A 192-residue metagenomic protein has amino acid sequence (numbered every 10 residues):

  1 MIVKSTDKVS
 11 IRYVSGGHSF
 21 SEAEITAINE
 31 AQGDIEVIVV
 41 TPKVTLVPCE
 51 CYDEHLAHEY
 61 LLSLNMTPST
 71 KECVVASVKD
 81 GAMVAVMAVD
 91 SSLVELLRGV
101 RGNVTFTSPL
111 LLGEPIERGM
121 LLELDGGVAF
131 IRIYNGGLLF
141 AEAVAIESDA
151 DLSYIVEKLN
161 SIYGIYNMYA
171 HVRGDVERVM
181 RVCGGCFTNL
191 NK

Functional and structural regions predicted by a protein language model:
M1-K192: Hydrophobic/aromatic-enriched cytosolic interaction surfaces used to assemble or bind macromolecules
